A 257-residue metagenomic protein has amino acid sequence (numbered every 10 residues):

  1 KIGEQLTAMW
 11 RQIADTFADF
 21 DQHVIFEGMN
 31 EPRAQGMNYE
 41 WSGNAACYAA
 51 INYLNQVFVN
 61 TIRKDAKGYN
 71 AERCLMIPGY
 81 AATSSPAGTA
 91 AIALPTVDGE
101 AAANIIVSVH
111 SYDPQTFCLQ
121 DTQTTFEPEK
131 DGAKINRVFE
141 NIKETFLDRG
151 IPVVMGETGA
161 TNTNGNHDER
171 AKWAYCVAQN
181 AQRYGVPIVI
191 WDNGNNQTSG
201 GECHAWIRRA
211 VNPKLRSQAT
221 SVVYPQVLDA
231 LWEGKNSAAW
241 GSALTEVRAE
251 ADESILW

Functional and structural regions predicted by a protein language model:
K1, K64-K67, K130, K134 (+4 more regions): Context-gated lysine
K1-I2, A34-N44, D121-T124, E169 (+1 more regions): Surface-exposed, active-site-proximal loop segments in enzymatic domains
E4-Q123, D131, E140-T161, R183-Y184: Active-site region of glycoside hydrolase catalytic domains
G165-W257: Aromatic-rich peripheral "rim/lid" segments of glycoside hydrolase catalytic domains that contact and position glycan
